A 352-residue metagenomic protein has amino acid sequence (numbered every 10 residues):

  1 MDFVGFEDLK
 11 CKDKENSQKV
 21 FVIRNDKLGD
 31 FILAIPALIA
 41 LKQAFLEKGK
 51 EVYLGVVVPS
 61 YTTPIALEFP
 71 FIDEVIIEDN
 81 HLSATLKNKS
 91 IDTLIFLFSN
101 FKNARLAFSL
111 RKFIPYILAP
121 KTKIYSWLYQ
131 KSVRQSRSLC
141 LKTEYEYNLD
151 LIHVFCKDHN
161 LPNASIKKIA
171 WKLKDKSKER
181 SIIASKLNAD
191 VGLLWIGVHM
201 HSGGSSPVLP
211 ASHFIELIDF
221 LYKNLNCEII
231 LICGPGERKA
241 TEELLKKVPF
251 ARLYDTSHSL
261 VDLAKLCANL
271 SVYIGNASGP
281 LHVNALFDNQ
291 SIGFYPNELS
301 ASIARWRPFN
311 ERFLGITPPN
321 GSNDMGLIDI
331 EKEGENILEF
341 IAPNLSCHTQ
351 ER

Functional and structural regions predicted by a protein language model:
M1-R352: Catalytic machinery of carbohydrate-active enzymes, primarily nucleotide-sugar-dependent glycosyltransferases
